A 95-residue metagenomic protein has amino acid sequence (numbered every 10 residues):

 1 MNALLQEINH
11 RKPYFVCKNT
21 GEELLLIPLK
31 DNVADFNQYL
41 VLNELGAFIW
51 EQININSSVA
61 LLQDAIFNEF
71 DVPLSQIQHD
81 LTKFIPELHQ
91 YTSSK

Functional and structural regions predicted by a protein language model:
M1-A47, E51: Acidic, low-complexity/disordered tracts enriched in E/D and polar residues
N32-K95: Long, charge-rich, low-complexity alpha-helical segments
